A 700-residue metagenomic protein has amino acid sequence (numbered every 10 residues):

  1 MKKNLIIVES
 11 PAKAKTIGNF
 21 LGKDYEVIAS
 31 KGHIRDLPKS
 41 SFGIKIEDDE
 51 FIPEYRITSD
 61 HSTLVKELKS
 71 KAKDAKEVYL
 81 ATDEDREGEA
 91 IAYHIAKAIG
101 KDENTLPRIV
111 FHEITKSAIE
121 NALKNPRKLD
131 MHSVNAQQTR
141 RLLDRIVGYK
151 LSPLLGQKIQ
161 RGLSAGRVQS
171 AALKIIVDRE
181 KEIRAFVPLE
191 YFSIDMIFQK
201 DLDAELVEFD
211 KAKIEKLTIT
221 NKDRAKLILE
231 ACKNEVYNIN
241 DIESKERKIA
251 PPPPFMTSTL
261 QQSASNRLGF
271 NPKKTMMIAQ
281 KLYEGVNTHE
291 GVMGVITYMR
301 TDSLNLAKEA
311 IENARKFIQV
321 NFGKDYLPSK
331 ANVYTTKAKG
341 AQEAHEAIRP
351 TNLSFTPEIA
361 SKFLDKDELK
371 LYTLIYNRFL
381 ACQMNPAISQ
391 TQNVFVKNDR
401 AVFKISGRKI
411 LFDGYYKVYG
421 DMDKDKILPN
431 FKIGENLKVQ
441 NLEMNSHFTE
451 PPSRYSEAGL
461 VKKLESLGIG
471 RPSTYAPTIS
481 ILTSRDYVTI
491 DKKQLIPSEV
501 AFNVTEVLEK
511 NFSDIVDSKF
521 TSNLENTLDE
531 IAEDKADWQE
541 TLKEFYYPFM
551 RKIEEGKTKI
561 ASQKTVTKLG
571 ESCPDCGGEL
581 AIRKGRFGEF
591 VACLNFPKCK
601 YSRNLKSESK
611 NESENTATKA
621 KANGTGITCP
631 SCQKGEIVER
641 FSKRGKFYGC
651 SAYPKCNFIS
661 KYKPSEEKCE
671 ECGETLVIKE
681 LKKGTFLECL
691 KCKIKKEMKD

Functional and structural regions predicted by a protein language model:
M1-R141, K150, I219, Q440 (+1 more regions): Intrinsically disordered, low-complexity regulatory segments
K2, D83-E84, Q160-S164, S244-P253 (+2 more regions): Conserved short loop/turn motifs at secondary-structure junctions
K2-L5, T16, Y25, A98 (+4 more regions): Basic, low-complexity terminal or inter-domain segments flanking catalytic cores
I114-F198, S244: C-terminal or mid-to-C-terminal helical accessory/interaction module adjacent to the motor/catalytic core
K213-P253, E435: Metal- or metallocofactor-binding catalytic centers and their adjacent structured scaffolds across diverse enzyme
I242, P251-A264, E290-M299, P451-K463: Short acidic, hydrophobic short linear motifs in intrinsically disordered regions
M276-Q280, I479-S480: Short, hydrophobic-biased segments on the C-terminal half of alpha helices that form "recognition helices"
Y283-T297, R485-K493: A short, conserved structural fragment
